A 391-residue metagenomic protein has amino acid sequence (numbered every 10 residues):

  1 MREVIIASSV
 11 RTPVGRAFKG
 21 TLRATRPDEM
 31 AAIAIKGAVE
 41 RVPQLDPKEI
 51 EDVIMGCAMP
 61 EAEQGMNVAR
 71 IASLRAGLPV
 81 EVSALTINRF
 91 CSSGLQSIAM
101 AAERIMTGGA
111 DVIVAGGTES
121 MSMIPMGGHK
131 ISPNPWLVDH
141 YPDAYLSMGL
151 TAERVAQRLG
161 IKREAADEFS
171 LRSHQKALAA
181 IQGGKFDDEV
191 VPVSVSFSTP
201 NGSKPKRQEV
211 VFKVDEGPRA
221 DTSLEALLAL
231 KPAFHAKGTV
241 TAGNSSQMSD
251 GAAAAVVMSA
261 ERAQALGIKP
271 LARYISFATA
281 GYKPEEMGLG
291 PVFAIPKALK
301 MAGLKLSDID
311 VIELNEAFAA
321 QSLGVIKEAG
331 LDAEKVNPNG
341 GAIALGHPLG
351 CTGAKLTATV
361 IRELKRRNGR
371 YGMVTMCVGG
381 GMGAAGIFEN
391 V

Functional and structural regions predicted by a protein language model:
M1-P27, T222-L289, F293, K300 (+3 more regions): Condensing-enzyme catalytic core mediating Claisen C-C bond formation in acyl metabolism
V10-P13, A24, D28-I33, Q44 (+3 more regions): N-terminal extracellular/periplasmic Venus flytrap/periplasmic-binding protein-like
L22-I113, T118-P135, V190-K213, E285-E286 (+1 more regions): Conserved beta-ketoacyl condensing-enzyme motif
P27-P43, V68-A72, S97, M148-V155 (+5 more regions): Short, well-ordered amphipathic alpha-helical segments that serve as non-catalytic structural scaffolds within diverse
C57-A110, I131, P142-E153, D221-Q247 (+3 more regions): Conserved catalytic cysteine-centered active-site region of acyl-thioester-dependent Claisen-condensing enzymes
N88-T118, A156-F186, A254-E261, I326 (+2 more regions): Active-site-proximal alpha-helical scaffold in enzymes
E119, P125-I131, S147-R154, P192 (+7 more regions): Conserved N-terminal phosphate-binding loop of PLP-dependent enzymes in the Aspartate aminotransferase
